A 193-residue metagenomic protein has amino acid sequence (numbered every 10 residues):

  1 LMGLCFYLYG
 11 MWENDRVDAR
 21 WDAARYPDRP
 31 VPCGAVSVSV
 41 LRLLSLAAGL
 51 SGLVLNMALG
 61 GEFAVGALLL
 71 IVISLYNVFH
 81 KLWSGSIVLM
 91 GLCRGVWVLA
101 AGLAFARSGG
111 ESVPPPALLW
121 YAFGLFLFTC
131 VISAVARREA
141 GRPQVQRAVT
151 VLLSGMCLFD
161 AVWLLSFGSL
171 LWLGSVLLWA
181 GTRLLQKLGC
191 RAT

Functional and structural regions predicted by a protein language model:
L1-L4, A19-I73, E111-W120, V151-V162: Multi-pass membrane catalytic core of lipid/isoprenoid biosynthesis enzymes
M2-N14, L70-I73, W179, R183: Central hydrophobic cores of alpha-helical transmembrane segments in multi-pass inner-membrane proteins across all
Y7, W12, R16, G49 (+2 more regions): Bulky hydrophobic/aromatic packing residues
L8-W12, V31, I71, H80 (+1 more regions): Hydrophobic/aromatic side chains embedded in well-ordered alpha-helices
M11-V36, V131-V145, L188-T193: Cytosolic, membrane-interface loops and tails of multi-pass inner-membrane proteins
E13, S37, L55, L89 (+1 more regions): Short, flexible micro-motifs
G49, V78-H80, V88-T193: C-terminal membrane-associated helical module and adjoining short loops/tails
